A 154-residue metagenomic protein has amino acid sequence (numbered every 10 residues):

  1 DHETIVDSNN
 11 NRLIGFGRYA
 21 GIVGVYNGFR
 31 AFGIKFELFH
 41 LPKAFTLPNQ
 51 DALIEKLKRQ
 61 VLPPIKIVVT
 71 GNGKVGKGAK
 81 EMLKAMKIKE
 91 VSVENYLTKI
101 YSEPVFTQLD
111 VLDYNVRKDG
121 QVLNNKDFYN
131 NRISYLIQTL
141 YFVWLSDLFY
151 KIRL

Functional and structural regions predicted by a protein language model:
D1, D147-L154: ADP-ribose/adenylate-binding Rossmann-like module
D1-K66: Glycine/serine-rich phosphate-binding loop and adjoining beta1-alpha1 elements at the start of nucleotide-handling
H40-F142, S146: Glycine-rich phosphate/diphosphate-binding loop of Rossmann-like nucleotide-binding domains
